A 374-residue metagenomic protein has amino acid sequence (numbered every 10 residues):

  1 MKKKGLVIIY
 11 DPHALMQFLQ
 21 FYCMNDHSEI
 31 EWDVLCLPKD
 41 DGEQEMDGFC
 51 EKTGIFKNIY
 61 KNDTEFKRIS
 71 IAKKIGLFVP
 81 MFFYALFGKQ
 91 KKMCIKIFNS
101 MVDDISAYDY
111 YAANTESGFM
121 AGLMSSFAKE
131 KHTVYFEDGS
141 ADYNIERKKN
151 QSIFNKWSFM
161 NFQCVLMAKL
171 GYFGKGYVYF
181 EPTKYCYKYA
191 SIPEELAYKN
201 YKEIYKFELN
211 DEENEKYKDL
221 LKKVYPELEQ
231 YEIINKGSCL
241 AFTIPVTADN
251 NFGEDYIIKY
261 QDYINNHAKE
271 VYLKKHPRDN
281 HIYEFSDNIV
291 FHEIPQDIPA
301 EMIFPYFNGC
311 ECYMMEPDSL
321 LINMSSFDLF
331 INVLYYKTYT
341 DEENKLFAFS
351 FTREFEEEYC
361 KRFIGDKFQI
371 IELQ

Functional and structural regions predicted by a protein language model:
K3-P12, A241-P245: Nucleotide-activated donor-dependent transferases that construct or modify glycoconjugates
V7-G174, S319-I322: Active-site and donor-binding regions of nucleotide-sugar-utilizing enzymes
W32-D41, V134-E137, K188-Y189, V271-H276 (+1 more regions): Short internal beta-strands
E137, N144-G237: A nucleotide-sugar donor-handling region in carbohydrate enzymes
I233-A248: Conserved donor-binding/catalytic core segment of Leloir-type glycosyltransferases
N266-Q296: Catalytic donor nucleotide-activated moiety binding site of glycosyltransferases and closely related
A300-A348: A donor-sugar binding/catalytic signature common to diverse glycosyltransferases and related nucleotide-sugar
E343-Q374: Leloir-type glycosyltransferase catalytic cores
